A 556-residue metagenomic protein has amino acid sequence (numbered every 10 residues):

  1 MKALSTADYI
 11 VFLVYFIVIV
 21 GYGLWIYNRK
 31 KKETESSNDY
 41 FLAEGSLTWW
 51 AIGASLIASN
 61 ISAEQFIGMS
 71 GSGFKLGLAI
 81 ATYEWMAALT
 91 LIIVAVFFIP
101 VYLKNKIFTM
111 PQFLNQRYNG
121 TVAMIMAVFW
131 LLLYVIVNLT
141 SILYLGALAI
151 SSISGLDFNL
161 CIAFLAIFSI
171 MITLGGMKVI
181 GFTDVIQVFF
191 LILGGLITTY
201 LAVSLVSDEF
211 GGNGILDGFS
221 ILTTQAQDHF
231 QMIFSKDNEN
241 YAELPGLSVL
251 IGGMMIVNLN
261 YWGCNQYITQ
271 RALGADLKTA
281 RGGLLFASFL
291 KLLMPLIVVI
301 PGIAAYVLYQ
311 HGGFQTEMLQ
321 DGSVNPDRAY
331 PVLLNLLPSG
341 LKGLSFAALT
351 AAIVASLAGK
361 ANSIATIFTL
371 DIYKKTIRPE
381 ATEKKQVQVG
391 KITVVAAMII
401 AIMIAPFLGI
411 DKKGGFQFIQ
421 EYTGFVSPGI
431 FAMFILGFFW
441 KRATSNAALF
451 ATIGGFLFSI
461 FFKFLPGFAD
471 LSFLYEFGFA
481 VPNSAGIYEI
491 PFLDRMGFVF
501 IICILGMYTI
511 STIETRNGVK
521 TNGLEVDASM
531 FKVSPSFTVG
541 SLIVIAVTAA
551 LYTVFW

Functional and structural regions predicted by a protein language model:
M1-W556: Membrane-embedded helix-loop-helix hairpins and adjacent transmembrane boundary segments in multi-pass transporters
